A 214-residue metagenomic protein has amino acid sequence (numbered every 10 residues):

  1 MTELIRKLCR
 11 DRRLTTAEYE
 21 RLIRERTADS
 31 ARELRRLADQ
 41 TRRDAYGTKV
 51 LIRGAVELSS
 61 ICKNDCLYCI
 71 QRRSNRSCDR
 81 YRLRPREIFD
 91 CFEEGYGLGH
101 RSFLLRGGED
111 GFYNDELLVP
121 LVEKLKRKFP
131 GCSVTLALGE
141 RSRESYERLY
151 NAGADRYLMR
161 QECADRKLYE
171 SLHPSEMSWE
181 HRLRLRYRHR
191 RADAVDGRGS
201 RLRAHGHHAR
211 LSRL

Functional and structural regions predicted by a protein language model:
M1-D65: Flexible, acidic/Gly-rich N-terminal and inter-domain linker regions that tether and position cofactor-handling modules
R6, R10, R24, Q40-D44 (+5 more regions): Generic secondary-structure signature for well-ordered alpha-helical cores
D44-G97: Active-site cofactor/substrate anionic-group-binding motifs, chiefly glycine- and Lys/Arg-rich phosphate-binding loops
R73-I88, G95-E116, L121-R191, G197-R213: Core AdoMet radical
